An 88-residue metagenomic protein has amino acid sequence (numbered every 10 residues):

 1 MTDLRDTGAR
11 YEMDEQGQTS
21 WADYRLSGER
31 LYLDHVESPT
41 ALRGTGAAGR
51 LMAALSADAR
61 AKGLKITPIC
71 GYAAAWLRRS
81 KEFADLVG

Functional and structural regions predicted by a protein language model:
M1-V36: N-terminal first-folded block
G8, G28, G46, W76 (+1 more regions): Solvent-exposed, flexible loop/coil residues
S20, L51, W76-S80: Residue-level detection of beta-strand scaffold positions
V36-R43: A short, internal acetyl-CoA/4′-phosphopantetheine-binding micro-motif in the GNAT/acyltransferase core
G44-A57: Conserved acetyl-CoA-binding loop-helix of GNAT-fold acetyltransferases
A57-G88: C-terminal structural segments of small proteins and small subunits
